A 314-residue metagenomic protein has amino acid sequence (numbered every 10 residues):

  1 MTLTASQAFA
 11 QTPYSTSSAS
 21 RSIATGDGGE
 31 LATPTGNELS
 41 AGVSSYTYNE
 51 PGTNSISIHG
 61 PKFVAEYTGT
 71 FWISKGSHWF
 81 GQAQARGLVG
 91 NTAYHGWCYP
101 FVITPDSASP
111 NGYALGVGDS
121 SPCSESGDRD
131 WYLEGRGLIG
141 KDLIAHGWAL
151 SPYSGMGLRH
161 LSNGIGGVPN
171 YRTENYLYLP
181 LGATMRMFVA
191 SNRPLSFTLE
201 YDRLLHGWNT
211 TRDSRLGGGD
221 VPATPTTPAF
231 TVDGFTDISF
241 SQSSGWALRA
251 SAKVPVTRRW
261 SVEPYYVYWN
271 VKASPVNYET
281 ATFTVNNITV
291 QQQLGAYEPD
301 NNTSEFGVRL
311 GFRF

Functional and structural regions predicted by a protein language model:
A10-G96, T226-P228, E298, E305 (+1 more regions): Short glycine/proline- and aromatic-enriched beta-strand/turn motifs that initiate or cap beta-hairpins
T25-T35, T70-G81, D142-L150, F188-F197 (+1 more regions): Short loop/turn motifs that connect adjacent beta-strands in outer-membrane beta-barrel proteins
T35, S57-F63, G127-G135, W148 (+3 more regions): Residues that define the transmembrane beta-barrel architecture of outer-membrane proteins
N37-S45, A83-N91, P152-H160, M185 (+2 more regions): Transmembrane beta-barrel strands of outer-membrane/channel proteins
V43, F63-F71, G135-L143, S154-L158 (+5 more regions): Residues on the lipid-exposed face of transmembrane beta-strands in outer-membrane beta-barrel proteins
T47-S57, H95-C98, L115-G127, I165-T173 (+2 more regions): Extracellular loop and loop/strand-boundary signature of outer-membrane beta-barrel proteins
I56-S151, G155-L161: Glycine- and aromatic-enriched membrane insertion/assembly motifs of diderm outer-membrane and organelle channel
G234-F314: Predominantly the C-terminal beta-signal and adjacent terminal strand-loop region of outer-membrane beta-barrel
